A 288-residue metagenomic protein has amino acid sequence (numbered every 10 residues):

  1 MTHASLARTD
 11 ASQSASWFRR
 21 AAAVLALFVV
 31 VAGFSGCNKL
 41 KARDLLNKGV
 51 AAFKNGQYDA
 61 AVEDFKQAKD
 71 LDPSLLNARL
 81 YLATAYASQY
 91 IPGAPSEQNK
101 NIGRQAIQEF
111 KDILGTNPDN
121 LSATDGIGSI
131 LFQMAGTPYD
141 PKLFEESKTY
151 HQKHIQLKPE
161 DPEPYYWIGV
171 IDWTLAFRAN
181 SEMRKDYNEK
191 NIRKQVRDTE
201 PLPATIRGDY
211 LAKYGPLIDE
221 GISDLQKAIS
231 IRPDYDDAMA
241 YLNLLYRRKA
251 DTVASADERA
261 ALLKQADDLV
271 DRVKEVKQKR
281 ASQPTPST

Functional and structural regions predicted by a protein language model:
G33-G36: C-terminal motif of bacterial Sec signal peptides marking the signal peptidase cleavage site
N38-L40: Bacterial signal peptide processing site
A42, D59, E63, A87-D112 (+3 more regions): Short coil/linker segments at helix-helix boundaries
R43-Q89: Post-signal peptide N-terminal segment of mature Sec-exported envelope proteins
